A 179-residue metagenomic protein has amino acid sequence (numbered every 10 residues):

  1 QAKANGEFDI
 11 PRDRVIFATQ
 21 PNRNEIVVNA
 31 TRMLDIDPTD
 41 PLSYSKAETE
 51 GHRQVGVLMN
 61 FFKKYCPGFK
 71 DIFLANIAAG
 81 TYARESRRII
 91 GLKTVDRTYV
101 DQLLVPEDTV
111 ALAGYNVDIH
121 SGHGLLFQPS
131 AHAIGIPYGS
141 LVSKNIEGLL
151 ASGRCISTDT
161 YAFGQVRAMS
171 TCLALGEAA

Functional and structural regions predicted by a protein language model:
Q1-A178: Flavin (FAD/FMN)-binding glycine-rich loop and adjacent Rossmann-like elements that form
